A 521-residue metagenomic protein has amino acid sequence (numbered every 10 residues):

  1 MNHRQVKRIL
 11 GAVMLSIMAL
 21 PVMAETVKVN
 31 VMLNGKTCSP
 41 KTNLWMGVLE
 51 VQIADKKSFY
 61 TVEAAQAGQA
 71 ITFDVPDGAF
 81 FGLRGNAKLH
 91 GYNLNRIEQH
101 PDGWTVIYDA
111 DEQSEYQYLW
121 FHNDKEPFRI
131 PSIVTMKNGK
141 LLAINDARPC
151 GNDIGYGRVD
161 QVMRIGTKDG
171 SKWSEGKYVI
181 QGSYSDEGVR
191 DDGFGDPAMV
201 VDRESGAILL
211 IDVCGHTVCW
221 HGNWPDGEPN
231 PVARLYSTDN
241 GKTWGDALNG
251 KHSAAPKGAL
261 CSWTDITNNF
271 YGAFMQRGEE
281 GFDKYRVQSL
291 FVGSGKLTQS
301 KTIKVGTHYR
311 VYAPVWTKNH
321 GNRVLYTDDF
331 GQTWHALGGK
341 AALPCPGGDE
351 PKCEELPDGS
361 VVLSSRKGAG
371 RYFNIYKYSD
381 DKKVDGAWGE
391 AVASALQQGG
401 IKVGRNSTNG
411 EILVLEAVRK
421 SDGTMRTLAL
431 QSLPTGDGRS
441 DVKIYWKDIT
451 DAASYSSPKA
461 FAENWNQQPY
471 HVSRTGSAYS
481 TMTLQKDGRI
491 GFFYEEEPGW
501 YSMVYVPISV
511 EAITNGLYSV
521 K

Functional and structural regions predicted by a protein language model:
N2-L10: Bacterial N-terminal signal peptides that target proteins for export
G11-P21: Bacterial N-terminal signal peptides
V27-G35: A short, amphipathic beta-strand motif
K36-D55: Short, ordered, surface-exposed loop/turn motifs in non-cytosolic proteins
A54-Q69: Short, acidic Ser/Thr/Gly-rich low-complexity loop/linker segments typical of extracellular and cell-surface proteins
V75-I97: Surface-exposed interfaces of beta-sheet-rich extracellular modules
H90-E112: Extracellular beta-sheet/turn segments enriched in Thr/Pro/Gly and aliphatic residues
D111-K521: Asp-box/BNR beta-propeller blade signature and adjacent active/binding-site loops in extracellular glycan-interacting
